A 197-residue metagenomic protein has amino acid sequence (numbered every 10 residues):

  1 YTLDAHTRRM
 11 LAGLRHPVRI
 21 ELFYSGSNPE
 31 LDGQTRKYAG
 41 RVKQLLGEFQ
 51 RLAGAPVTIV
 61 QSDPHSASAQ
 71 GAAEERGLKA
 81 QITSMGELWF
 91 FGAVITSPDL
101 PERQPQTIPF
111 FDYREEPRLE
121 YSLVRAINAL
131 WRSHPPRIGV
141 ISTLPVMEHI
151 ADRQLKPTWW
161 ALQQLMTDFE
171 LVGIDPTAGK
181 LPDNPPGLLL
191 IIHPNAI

Functional and structural regions predicted by a protein language model:
Y1-I197: Short, surface-exposed patches at the edges or C-terminal ends of soluble domains, predominantly
